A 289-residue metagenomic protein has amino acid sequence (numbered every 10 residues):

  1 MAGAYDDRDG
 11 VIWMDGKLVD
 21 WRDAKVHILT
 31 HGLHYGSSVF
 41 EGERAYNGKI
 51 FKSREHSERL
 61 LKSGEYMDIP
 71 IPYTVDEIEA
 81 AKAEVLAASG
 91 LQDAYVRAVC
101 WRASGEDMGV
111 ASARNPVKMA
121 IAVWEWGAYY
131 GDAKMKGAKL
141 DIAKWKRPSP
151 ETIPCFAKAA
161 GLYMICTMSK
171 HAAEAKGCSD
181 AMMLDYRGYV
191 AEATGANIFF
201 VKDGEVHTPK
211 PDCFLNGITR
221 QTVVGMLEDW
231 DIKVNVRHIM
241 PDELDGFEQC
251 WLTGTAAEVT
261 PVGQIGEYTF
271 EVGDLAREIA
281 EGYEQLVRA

Functional and structural regions predicted by a protein language model:
M1-E84, G109-A289: Helix-start/capping segments and mature chain N-termini
I78-D107, W124: Short, acidic/charged, Gly/Pro-enriched secondary-structure junctions
